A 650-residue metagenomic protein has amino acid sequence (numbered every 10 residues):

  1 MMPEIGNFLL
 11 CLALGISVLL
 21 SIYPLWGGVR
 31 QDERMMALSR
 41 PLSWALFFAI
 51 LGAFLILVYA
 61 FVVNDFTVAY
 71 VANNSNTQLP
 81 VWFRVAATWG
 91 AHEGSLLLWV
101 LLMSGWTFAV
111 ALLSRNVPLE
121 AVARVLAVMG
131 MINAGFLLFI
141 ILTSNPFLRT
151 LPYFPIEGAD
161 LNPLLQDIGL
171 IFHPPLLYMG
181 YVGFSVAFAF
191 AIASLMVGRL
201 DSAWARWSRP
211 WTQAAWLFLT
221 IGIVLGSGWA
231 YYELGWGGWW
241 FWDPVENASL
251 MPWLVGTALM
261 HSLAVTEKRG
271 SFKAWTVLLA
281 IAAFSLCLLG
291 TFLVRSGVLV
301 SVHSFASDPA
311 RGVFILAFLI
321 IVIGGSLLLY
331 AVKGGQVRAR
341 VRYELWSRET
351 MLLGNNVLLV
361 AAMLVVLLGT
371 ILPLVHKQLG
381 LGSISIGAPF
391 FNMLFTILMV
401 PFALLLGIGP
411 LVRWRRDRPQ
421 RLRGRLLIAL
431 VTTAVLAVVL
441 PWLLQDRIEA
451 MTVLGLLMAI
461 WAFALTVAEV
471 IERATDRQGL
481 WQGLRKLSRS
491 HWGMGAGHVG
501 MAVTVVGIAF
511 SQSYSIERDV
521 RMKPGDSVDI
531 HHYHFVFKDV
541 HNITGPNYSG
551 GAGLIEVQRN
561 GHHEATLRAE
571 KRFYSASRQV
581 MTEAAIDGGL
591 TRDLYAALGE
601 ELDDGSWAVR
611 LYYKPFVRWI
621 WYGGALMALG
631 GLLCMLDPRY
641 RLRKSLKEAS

Functional and structural regions predicted by a protein language model:
M1-E33, I50-G52, F66, P244-L254 (+5 more regions): Contiguous transmembrane helix-bundle modules in multi-pass membrane proteins
M1-L9, D32-M36, Y59-E93, N145-P174 (+10 more regions): Membrane-interface interhelical loops and short amphipathic "cap" helices that link adjacent transmembrane segments
C11-L25, V29, S95-S227, G235: A conserved hydrophobic secondary-structure block that centers on an alpha-helix together with its immediately flanking
I22-S39, F66-Y70, L102-L126, A191-S208 (+5 more regions): Membrane-interfacial helix termini and the short, flexible loops that connect transmembrane helices in multi-pass
S39-F48, V128-M129, A203-L225, G270-C287 (+2 more regions): Interfacial and helix-entry/exit segments of alpha-helical transmembrane bundles in multi-pass inner-membrane proteins
I50-L79, A86-A111, F139-R149, G256 (+3 more regions): Transmembrane-helix bundle segments that line or gate the permeation/cavity pathway in multi-pass membrane proteins
P175, V182-I192, A203-S262, W275 (+9 more regions): Extended, hydrophobic alpha-helical segments in both membrane/secreted and soluble proteins
R518-R610: Soluble non-transmembrane domains of integral membrane proteins
